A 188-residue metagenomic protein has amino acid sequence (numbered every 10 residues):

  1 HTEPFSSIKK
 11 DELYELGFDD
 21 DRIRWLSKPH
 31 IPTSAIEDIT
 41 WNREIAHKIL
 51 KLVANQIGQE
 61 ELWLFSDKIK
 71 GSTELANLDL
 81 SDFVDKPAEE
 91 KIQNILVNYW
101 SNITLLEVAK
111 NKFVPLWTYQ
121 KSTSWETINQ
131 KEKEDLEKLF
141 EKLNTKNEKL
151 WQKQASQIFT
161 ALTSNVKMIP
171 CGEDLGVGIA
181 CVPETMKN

Functional and structural regions predicted by a protein language model:
H1-N188: Catalytic cores of glycan-processing enzymes that make or break glycosidic bonds
